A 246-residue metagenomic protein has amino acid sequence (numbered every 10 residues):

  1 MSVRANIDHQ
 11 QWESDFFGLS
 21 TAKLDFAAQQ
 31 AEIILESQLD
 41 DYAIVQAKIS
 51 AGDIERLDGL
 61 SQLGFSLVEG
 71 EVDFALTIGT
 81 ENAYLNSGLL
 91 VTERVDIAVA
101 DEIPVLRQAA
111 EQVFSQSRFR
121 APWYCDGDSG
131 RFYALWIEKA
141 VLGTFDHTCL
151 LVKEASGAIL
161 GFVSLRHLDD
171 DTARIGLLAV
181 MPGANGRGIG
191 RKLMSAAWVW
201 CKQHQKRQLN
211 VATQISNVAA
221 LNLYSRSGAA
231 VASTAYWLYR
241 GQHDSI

Functional and structural regions predicted by a protein language model:
D8-D25, V68-E71, H147, H167-G176 (+3 more regions): A conserved beta-turn-beta hairpin within the catalytic core of GNAT-like acetyltransferases that forms part
L19-F26, S87-G127: Short amphipathic alpha-helix that is part of the acyltransferase structural core
L19-Q30, S50, L178-G186, T213-Q214: A short, internal acetyl-CoA/4′-phosphopantetheine-binding micro-motif in the GNAT/acyltransferase core
F26-D101, A235-R240: Acyl-donor-binding surface of acyltransferase catalytic domains
Q29-Q38, L177-P182, G186-Q203, N222-R226: Conserved acetyl-CoA-binding loop-helix of GNAT-fold acetyltransferases
D40-A51, C201-T213: Conserved GNAT acetyl-CoA-binding A-motif
G52-L67, R187, R191, Q203 (+1 more regions): Conserved active-site alpha-helix within GNAT-family acetyltransferase domains
S117-L135, K139-A155, I159-A173, L178-V180: A conserved beta-strand-loop-helix scaffold within acyl/acetyltransferase catalytic domains
